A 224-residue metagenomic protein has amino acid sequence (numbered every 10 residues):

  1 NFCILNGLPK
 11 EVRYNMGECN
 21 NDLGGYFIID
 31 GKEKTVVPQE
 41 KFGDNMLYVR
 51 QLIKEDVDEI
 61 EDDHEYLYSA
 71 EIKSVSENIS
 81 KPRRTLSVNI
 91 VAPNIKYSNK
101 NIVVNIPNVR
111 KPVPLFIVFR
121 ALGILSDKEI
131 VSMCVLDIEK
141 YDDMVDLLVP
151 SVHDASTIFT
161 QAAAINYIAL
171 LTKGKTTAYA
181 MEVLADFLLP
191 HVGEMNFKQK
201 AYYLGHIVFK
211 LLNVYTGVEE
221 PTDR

Functional and structural regions predicted by a protein language model:
N1-R224: N-terminal non-catalytic structural scaffold regions of very large proteins
